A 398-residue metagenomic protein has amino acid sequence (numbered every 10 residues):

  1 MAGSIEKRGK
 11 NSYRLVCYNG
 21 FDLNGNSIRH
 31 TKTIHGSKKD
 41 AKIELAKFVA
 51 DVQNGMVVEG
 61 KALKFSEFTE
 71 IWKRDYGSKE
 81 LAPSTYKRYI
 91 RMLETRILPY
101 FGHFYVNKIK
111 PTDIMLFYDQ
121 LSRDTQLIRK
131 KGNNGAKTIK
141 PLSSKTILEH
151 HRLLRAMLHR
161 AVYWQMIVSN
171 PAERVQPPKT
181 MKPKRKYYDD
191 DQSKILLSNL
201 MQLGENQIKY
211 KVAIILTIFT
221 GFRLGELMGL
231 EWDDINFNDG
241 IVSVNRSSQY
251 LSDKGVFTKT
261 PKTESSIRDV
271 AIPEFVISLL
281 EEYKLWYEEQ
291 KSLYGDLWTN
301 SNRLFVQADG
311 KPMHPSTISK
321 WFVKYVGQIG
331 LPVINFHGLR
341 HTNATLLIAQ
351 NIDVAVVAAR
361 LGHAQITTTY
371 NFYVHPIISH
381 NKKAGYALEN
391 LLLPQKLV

Functional and structural regions predicted by a protein language model:
G9-R14, N19-M115, L285-N300, I378: N-terminal DNA-binding module of tyrosine recombinases/phage integrases
K61-V162, R174-P177, S301-N302, S319 (+1 more regions): Short, Lys/Arg-enriched alpha-helical recognition elements, typified by the DNA-recognition helix
L127-G132, K140, S198-Y210, T220 (+4 more regions): Short, basic (Lys/Arg/His-rich) helix/loop patches that form interaction surfaces in the mid-to-C-terminal regions
L127-K131, K137-S144, L148-H150, Y163 (+6 more regions): Basic, Lys/Arg- and aromatic-enriched nucleic-acid-binding interface segment
Y187, S248-Y250, I277, L361-A387: Catalytic-site neighborhood detector that most strongly recognizes the C-terminal catalytic loop/helix of tyrosine
I195, N199, D253-K259, Q350 (+2 more regions): DNA/chromatin major-groove-contacting recognition/catalytic segments
G229-I235, A358-A364, V374: A short, basic/aromatic helix-end/turn motif that makes direct DNA contacts
D239, Y250-S252, V256-I267, A271-V276 (+5 more regions): C-terminal secondary-structure termini that scaffold catalytic or DNA-interacting sites
